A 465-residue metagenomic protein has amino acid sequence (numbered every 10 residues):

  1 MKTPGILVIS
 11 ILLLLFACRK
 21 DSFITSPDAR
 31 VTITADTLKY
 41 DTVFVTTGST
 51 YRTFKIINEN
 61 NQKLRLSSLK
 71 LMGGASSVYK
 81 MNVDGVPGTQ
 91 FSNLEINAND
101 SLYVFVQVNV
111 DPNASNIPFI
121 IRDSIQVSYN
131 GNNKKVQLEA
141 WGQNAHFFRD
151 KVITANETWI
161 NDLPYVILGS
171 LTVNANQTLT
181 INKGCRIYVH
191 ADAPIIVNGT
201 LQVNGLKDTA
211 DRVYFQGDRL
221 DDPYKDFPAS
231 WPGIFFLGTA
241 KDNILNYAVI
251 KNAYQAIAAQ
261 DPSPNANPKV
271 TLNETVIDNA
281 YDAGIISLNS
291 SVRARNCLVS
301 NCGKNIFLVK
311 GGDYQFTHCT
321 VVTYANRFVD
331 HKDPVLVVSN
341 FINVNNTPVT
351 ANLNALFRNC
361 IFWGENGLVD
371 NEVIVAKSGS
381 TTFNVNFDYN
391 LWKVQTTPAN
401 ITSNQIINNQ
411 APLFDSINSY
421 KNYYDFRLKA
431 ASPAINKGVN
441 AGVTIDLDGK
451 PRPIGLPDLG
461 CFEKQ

Functional and structural regions predicted by a protein language model:
K2-I9: Sec-dependent signal peptide recognition, specifically the positively charged N-region followed immediately by
L14-A17: C-terminal motif of bacterial Sec signal peptides marking the signal peptidase cleavage site
R19-I24, V31-V43, T47-T53, V86-Y423 (+3 more regions): Beta-strand/loop edge motif enriched in small/polar residues
S49-T50, N61-L66: Short acidic/proline- and small/hydrophobic-mixed sequence motifs that coincide with surface turns and coil-to-beta
I56-N60: Asparagine-centered strand-capping/turn motif at beta-strand->loop junctions
L71-Q90: Short, solvent-exposed loop/linker segments at beta-strand-coil boundaries, enriched for Pro/Gly and Ser/Thr
L428-K429: Beta-strand-rich, repetitive solenoid scaffolds
